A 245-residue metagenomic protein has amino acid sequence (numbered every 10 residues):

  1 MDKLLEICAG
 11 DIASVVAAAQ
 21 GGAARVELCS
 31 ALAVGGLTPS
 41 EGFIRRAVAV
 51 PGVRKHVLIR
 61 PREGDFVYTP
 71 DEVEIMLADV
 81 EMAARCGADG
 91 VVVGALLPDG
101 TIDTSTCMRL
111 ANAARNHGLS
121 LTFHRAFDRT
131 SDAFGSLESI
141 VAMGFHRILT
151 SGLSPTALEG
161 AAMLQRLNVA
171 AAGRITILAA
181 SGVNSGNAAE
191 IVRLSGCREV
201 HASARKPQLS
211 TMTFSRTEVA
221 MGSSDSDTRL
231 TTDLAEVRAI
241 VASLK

Functional and structural regions predicted by a protein language model:
D2, I12-S14, L37, F43-S105 (+1 more regions): Active-site beta->alpha loop and helix N-cap motifs at the rims of alpha/beta catalytic domains
K3-A9, V26-L28, K55-I59, V91-V93 (+4 more regions): Hydrophobic faces of well-ordered beta-strands that scaffold small-molecule active sites in alpha/beta enzyme cores
G10-A17, V67-D79, D128-M143, L167-V169 (+2 more regions): Catalytic cores of alpha/beta
D11-A13, S30-L32, I59-E63, L97 (+4 more regions): Active-site-proximal loop/turn and secondary-structure-junction residues that shape catalytic pockets, frequently
Q20-C29, V50-R54, G87-G90, R115-S120 (+3 more regions): Glycine-enriched alpha-helix->loop->beta-strand junction motifs that scaffold or abut catalytic
R25-L37, M82, C86-P98, F145-L158 (+1 more regions): Glycine-rich phosphate-binding active-site loops on the catalytic face of alpha/beta enzymes
G36-E63, I102-R125, A161-S185, S224-K245: Alpha-helix-loop-beta-strand connector modules within alpha/beta enzyme cores
A88-H146: Hydrophobic, well-structured mid-protein blocks that either form specific transmembrane helices
